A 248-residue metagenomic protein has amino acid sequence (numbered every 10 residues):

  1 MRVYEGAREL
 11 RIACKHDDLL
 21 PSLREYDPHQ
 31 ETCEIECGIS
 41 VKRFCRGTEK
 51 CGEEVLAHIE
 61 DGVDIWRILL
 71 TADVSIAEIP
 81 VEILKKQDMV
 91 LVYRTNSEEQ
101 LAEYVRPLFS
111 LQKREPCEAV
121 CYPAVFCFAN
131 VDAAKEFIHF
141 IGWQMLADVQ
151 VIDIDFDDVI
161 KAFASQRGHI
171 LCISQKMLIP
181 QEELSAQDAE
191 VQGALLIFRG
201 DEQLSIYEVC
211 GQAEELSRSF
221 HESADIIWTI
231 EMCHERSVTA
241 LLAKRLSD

Functional and structural regions predicted by a protein language model:
M1-D248: Tubulin/FtsZ superfamily GTPase core signature
